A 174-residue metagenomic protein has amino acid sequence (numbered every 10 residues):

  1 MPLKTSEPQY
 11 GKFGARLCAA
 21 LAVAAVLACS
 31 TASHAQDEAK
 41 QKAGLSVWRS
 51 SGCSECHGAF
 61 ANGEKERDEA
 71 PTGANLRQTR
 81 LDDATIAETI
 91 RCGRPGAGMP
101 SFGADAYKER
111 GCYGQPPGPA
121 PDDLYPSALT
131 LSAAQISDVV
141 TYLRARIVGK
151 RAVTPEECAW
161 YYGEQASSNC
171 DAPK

Functional and structural regions predicted by a protein language model:
M1-A15: N-terminal secretory signal peptides that target proteins for export/translocation
C18-A28: Bacterial N-terminal signal peptides
T31-A35: Sec/Tat signal peptide C-region and signal peptidase I cleavage site
Q36-K40, S50-S51, A59, A97-K174: Flexible coil segments in periplasmic/lumen-exposed cytochrome c-class electron-transfer proteins
L45, A87, R91, S137-R144: Non-transmembrane alpha-helical segments in soluble domains of secreted/periplasmic/extracellular proteins
E55: Short, cysteine/histidine-rich loop/knuckle motifs that typically chelate Zn2+
N62-G63: Short, non-ligating residues that shape and space the ligands of small metal-coordination modules and catalytic
D83-A104: Short Fe-S-cluster ligation motifs
